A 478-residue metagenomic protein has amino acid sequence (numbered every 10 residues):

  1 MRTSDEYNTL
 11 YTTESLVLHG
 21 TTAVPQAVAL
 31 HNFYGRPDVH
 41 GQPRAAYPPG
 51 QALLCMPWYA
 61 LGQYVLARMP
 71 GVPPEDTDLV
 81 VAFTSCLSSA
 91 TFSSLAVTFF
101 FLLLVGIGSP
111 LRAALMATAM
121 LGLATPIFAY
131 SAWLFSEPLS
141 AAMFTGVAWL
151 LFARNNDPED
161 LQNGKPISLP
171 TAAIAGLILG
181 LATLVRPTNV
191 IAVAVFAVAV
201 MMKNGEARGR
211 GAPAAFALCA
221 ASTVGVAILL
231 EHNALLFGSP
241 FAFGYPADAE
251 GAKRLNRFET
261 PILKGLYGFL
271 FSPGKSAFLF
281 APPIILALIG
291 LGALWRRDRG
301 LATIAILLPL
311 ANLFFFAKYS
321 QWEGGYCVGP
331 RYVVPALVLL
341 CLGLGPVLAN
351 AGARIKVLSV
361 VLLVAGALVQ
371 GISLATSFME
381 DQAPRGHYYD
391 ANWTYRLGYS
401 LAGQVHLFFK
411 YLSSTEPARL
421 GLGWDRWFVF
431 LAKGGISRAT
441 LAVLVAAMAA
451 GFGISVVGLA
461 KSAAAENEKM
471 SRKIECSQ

Functional and structural regions predicted by a protein language model:
M1-Q478: Membrane-proximal envelope and lipid/glycan-remodeling enzymes
